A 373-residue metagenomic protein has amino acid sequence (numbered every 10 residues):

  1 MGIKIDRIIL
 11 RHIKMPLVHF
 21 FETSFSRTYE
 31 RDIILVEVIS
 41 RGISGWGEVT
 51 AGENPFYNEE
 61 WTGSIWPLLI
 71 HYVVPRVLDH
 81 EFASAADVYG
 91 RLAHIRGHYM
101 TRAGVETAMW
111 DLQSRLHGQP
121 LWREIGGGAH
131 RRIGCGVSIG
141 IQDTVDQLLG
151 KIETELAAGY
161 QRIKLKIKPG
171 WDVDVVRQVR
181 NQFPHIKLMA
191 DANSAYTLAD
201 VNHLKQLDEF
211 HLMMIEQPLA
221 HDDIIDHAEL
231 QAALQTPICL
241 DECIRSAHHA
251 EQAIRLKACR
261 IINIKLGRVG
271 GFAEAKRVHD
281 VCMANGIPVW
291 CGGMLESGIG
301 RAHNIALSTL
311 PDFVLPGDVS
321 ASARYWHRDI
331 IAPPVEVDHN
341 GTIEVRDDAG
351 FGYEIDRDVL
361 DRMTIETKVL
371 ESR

Functional and structural regions predicted by a protein language model:
G2, R7, V38-I39, S44-L116: Metal- or metallocofactor-binding catalytic centers and their adjacent structured scaffolds across diverse enzyme
I3-M15, I33, R41, E296-R373: Flexible C-terminal active-site loop/helix
I5, V36, G42, V73 (+10 more regions): Conserved, mostly hydrophobic/aromatic
K14-E22: Short Pro/Gly-enriched beta-strand edge/turn motifs at strand-loop
S24-Y29, A349: Short Gly/Pro-enriched turn/cap motifs at secondary-structure boundaries
V49, V137-I139, L165-I167, A190-S194 (+6 more regions): A cross-domain feature marking catalytic cores of carbohydrate-active enzymes and several ubiquitous metabolic/repair
R123-L234: Metal-dependent enolase-superfamily TIM-barrel catalytic cores that perform enediolate-based chemistry
D222-C239, I244-T342: Shared catalytic-loop signature of beta/alpha-barrel
